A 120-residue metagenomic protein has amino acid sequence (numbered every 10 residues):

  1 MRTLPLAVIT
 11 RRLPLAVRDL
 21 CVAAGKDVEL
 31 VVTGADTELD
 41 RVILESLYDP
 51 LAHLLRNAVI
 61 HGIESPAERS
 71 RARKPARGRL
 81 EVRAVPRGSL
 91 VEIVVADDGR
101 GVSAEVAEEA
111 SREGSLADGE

Functional and structural regions predicted by a protein language model:
M1-E105: Charged, alpha-helical coiled-coil and linker scaffolds that mediate dimerization/oligomerization and interdomain
L4, L116-A117: A general structural signal for well-ordered secondary-structure junctions
K26, S115-L116: Helix N-cap/coil-helix junction residues
G101-E109, A117-E120: Short helix N-cap motif at coil->helix boundaries in the Bergerat
R112: Short helical segment in ABC ATPase nucleotide-binding domains corresponding to the A-loop/adjacent helical element
